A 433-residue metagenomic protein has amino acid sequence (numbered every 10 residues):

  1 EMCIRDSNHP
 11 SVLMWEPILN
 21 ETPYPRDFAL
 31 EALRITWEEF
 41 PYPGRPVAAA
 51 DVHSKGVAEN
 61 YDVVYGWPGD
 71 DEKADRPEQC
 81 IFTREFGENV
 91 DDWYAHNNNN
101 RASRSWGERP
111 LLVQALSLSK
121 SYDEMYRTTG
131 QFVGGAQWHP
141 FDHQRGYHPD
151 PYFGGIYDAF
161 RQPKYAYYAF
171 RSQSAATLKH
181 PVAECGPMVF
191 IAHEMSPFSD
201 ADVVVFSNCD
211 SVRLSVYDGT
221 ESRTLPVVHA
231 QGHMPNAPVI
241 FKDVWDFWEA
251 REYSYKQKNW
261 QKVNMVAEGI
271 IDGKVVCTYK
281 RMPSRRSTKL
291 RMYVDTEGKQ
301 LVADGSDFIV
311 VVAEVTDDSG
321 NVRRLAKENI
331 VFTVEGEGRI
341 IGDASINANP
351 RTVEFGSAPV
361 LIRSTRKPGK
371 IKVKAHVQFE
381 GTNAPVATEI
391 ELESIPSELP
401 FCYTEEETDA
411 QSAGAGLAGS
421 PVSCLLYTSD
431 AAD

Functional and structural regions predicted by a protein language model:
E1, R5-Y168, A183-H193, D200: Substrate-binding/catalytic cleft of secreted carbohydrate-active enzymes, primarily glycoside hydrolases
M2-D6, Y427-D433: Conserved small/polar residues in nucleotide/adenosyl-binding loops
Q144, H148-H193, P197, D202-K289 (+1 more regions): Catalytic cores of secreted or luminal carbohydrate-active enzymes
H180, R281-D304, P396-S420: Low-complexity, Pro/Ser/Thr- and charge-rich linker/hinge segments at domain boundaries
M195-F198, K299-I309: Short, solvent-exposed loop/linker segments at the N-terminal edge of repeated beta-sheet extracellular domains
V203-S207, D307-R324, V373-A375: Beta-strand-rich structural segments
L225, H229-D243, G336-F355: Low-complexity "stalk/linker" and mucin-like segments enriched in Ser/Thr/Pro/Ala/Gly
K274-P283, A384-S394: Edge beta-strands of extracellular beta-sandwich domains
